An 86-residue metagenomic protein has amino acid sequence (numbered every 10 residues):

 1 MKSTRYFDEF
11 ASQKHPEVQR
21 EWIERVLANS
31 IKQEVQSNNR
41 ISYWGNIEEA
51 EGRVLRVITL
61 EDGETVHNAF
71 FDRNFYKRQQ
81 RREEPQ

Functional and structural regions predicted by a protein language model:
M1-Q86: Ribonuclease/tRNase effector modules and their secretory precursors
